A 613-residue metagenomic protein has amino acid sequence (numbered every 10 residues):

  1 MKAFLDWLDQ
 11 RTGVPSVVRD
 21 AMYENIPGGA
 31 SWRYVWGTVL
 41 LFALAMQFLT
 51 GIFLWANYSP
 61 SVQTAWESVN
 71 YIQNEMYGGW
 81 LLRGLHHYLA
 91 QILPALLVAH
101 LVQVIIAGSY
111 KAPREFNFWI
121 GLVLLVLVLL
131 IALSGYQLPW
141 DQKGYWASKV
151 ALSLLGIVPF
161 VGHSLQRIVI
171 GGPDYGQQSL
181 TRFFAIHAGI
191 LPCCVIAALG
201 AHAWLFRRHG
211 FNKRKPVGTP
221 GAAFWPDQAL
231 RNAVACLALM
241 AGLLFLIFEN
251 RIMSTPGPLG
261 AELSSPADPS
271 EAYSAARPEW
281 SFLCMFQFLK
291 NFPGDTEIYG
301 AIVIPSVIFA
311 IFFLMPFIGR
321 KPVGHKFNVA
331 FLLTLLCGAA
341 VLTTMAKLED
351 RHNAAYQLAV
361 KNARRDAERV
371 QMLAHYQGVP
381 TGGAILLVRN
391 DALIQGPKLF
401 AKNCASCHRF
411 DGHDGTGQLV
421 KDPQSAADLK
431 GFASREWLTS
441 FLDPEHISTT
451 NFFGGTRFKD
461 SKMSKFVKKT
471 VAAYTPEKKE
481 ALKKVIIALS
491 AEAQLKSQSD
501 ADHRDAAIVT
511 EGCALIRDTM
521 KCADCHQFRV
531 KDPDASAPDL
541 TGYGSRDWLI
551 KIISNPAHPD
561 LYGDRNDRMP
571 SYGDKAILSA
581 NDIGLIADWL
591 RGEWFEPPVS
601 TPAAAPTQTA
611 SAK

Functional and structural regions predicted by a protein language model:
M1-L8: Short, non-transmembrane cytosolic segments of multipass membrane proteins
R11-P15, R19, N25-R33, T38-M46 (+6 more regions): Membrane-embedded alpha-helical bundles of multi-pass integral membrane proteins
F53-A56, T64-A65, P94, A107-G108 (+12 more regions): Short, solvent-exposed loop/turn and secondary-structure capping segments
L199-L205, H209, P305-I318, L342 (+2 more regions): C-terminal capping alpha-helices of c-type cytochrome domains
V370-F400, G417, S490-R517, P597-K613: Electrostatic cytochrome c docking/interface patches
P397-S425, P444-F458, L495, A514-P538 (+3 more regions): Periplasmic/extracellular electron-transfer cofactor-ligation site, primarily the c-type cytochrome heme-c attachment
A401, R435-T439, D443, L482-I486 (+4 more regions): An amphipathic alpha-helix signature
A405, K430, A523, T541 (+1 more regions): Cys/His/Pro-rich metal-binding microdomains
